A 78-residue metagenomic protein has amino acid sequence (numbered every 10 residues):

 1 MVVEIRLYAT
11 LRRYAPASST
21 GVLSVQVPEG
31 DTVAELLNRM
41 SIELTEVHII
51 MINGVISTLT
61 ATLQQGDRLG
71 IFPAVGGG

Functional and structural regions predicted by a protein language model:
M1-G77: Ubiquitin-like/PB1-type beta-grasp interaction modules and other compact soluble beta-rich domains
